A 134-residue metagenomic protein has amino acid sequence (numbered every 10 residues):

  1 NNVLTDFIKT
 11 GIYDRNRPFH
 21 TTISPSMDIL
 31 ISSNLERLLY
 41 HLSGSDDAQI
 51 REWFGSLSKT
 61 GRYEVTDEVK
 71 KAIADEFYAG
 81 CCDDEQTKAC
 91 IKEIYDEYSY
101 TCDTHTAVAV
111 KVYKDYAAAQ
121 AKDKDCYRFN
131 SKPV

Functional and structural regions predicted by a protein language model:
N1-V134: PLP-dependent amino-acid enzyme catalytic core
